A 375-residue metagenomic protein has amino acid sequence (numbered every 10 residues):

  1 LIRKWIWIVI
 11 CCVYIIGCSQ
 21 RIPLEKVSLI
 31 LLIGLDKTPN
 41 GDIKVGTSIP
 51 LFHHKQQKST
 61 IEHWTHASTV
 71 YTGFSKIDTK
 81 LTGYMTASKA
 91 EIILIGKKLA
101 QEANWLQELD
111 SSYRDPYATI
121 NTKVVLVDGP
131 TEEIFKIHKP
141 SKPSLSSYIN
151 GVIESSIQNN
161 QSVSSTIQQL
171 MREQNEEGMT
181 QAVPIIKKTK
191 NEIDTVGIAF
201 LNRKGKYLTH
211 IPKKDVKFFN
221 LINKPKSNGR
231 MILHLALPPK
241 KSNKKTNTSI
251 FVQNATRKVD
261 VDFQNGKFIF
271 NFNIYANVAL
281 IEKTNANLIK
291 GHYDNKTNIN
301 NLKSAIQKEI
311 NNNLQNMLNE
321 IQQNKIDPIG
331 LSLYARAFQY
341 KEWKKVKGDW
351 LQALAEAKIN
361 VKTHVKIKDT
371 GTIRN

Functional and structural regions predicted by a protein language model:
I2-I8, C12-N375: Membrane-proximal alpha-helical signals and transmembrane carboxylates
